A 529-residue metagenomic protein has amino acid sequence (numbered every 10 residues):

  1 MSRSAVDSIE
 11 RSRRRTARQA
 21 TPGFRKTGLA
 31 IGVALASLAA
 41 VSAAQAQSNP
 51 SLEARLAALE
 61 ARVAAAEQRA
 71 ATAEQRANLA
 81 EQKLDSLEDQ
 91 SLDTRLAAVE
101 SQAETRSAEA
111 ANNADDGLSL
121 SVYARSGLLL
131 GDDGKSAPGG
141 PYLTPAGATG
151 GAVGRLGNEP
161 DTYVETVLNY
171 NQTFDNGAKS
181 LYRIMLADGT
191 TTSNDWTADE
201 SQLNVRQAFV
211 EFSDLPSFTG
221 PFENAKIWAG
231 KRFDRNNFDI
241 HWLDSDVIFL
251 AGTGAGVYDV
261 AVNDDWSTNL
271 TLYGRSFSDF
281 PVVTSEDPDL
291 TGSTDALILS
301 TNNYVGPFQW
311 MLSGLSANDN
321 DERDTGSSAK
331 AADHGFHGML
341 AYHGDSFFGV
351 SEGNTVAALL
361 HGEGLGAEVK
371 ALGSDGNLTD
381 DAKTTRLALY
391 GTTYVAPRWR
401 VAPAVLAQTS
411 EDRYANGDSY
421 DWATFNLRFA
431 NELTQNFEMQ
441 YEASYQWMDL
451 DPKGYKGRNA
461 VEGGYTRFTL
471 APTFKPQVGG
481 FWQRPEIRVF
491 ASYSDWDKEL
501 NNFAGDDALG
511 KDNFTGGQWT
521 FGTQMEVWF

Functional and structural regions predicted by a protein language model:
M1-S48: Gram-negative bacterial Sec-dependent N-terminal signal peptides
Q47, A54-T219, E223, V260-N263 (+5 more regions): Beta-barrel outer-membrane channel/assembly domains of diderm bacteria
S121-L129, R183-A187, W228-R232, N269-R275 (+7 more regions): Transmembrane beta-strands of outer-membrane beta-barrel proteins
L128-S136, F174, T190-N194, P216-F218 (+11 more regions): Gram-negative outer-membrane beta-barrel proteins
D133-L156, W196-F209, S217-V305, Q309-K330 (+1 more regions): Surface-exposed coil loops of outer-membrane beta-barrel proteins
T173, G177-R183, G463-T473, W482 (+1 more regions): Transmembrane beta-barrel strand/turn architecture of Gram-negative outer membrane proteins
D265-N269, G292, L297-F474, V527: Detector for outer-membrane/organellar transmembrane beta-barrel domains, recognizing the amphipathic beta-strand
A367, A371, T379, V405-L406 (+5 more regions): Long, low-complexity regulatory tails in eukaryotic proteins
